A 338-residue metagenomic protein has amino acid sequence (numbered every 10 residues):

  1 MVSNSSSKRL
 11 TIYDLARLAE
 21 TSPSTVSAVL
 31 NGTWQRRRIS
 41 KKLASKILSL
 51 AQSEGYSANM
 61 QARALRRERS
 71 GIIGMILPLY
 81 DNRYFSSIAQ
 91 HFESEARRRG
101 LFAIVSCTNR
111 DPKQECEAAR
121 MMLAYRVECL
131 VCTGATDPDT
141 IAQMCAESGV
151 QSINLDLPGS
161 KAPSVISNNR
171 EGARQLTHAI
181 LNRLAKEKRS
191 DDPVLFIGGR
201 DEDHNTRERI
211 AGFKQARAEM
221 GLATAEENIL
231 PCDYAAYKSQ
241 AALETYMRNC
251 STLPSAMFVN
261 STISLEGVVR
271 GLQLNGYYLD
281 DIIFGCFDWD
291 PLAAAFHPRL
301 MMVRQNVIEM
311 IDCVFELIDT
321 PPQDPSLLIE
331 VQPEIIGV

Functional and structural regions predicted by a protein language model:
M1-R69: N-terminal helix-turn-helix DNA-binding module of bacterial transcription factors
V2, K41, S45, E54-C129: Amphipathic helical "hinge" segments at domain boundaries
R83-R98, G172-Q175, H204-A223, G267-G271 (+1 more regions): Short, solvent-exposed amphipathic alpha-helices that sit in or adjacent to ligand/effector-binding or catalytic
R126-G134, P193-G198, I229, S251-S261 (+1 more regions): Periplasmic-binding protein-like
T133-Q175, L195, I263, D288-L300: Flexible loop/hinge segments that line or gate small-molecule binding clefts
P163-F196, Q215, A236-M247, L265 (+1 more regions): Hydrophobic alpha-helical segments within soluble ligand-binding/sensing domains
L176-L222, E227, P325-V338: An alpha-beta-alpha
Q240, E244-V338: Flexible loop/turn connectors
